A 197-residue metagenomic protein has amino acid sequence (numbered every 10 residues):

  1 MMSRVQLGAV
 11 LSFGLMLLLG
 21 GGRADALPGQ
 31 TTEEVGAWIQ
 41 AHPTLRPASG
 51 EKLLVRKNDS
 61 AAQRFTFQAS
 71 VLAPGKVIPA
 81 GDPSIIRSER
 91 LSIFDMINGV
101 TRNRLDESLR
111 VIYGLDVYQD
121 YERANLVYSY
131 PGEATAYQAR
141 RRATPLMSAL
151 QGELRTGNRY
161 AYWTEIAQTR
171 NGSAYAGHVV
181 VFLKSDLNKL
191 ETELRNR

Functional and structural regions predicted by a protein language model:
M1-L11: Bacterial N-terminal signal peptides that target proteins for export
A9-L19: Bacterial N-terminal signal peptides
G21-A26: Sec/Tat signal peptide C-region and signal peptidase I cleavage site
L27-E33: Intrinsically disordered, low-complexity segments enriched in glycine and mixed charged residues
A37-I86, F94-S173: A cross-family detector of function-defining hotspots
Q168-N171, A176-K184: C-terminal edge-of-domain segments
V181-R197: Short, low-complexity, Pro/Ser/Thr/Gly-rich segments in the mature regions of secreted, periplasmic
